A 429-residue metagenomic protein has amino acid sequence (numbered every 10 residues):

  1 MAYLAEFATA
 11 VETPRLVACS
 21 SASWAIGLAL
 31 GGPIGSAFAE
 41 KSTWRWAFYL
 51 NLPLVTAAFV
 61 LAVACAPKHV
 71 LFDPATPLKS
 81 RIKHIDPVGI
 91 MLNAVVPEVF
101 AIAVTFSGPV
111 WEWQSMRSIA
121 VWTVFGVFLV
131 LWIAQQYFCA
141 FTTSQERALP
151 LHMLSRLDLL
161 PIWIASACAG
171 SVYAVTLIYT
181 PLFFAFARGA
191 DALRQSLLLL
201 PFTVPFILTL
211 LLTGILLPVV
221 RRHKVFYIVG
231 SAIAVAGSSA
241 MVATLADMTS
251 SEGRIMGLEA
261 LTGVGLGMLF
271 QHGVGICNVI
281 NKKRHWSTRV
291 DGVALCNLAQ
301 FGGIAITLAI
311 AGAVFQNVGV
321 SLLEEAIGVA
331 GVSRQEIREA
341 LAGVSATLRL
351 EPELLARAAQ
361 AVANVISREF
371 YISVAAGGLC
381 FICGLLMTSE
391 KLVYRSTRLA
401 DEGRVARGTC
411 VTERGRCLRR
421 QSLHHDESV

Functional and structural regions predicted by a protein language model:
M1-V88: Helix-loop-helix hairpins in multi-pass membrane proteins, especially solute transporters
A10, G27-A39, E252-R334, I372: Small-residue-rich alpha-helical segments with characteristic i,i+4
V17-A25, D86, S166, L199 (+2 more regions): Small-residue-rich transmembrane alpha-helices and their cytosolic helix-loop interfaces in multi-pass secondary
E40-L52, F106-S118, R222-V225, Q316-A375: A membrane-interface helix-boundary motif in multi-pass transporters
P53-F72, A94-P109, V124-F141, C380-T388: C-terminal membrane-cytosol helix-exit motif in multi-pass small-molecule transporters
V63-A94, P109-M116, F141-R156: Flexible interhelical linker loops that connect adjacent transmembrane helices in multi-pass membrane transporters
F138-T288: Transmembrane core module of solute transporters
G343-V429: Transmembrane-helix exit segments and adjacent C-terminal regions of multi-pass membrane proteins
